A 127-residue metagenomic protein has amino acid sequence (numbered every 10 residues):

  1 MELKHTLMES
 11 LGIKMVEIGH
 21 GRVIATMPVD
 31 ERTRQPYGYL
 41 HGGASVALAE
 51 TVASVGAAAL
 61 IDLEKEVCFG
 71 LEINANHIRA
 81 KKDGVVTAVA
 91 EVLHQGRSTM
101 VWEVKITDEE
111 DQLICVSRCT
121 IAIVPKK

Functional and structural regions predicted by a protein language model:
M1-K127: Terminal targeting signals and extreme-terminal segments of soluble enzymes
